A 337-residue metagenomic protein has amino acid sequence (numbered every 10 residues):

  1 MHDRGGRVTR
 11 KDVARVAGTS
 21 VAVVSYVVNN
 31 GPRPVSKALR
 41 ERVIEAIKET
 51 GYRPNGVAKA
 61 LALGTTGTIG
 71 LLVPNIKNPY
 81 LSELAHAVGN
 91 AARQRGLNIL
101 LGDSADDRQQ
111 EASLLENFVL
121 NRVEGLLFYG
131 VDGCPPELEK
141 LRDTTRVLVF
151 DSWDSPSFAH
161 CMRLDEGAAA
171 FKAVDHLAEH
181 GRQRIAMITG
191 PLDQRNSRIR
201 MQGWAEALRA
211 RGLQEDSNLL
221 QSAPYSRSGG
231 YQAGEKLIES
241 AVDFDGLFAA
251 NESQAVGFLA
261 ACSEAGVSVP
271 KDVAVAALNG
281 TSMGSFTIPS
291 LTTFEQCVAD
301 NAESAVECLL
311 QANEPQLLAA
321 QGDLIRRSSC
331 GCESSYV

Functional and structural regions predicted by a protein language model:
M1-T66, S334: N-terminal helix-turn-helix DNA-binding module of bacterial transcription factors
V21-S25, L61-N75, R184-P191: Short beta-strand segments enriched in small/hydrophobic residues
K37, E41, T50-N117, N121-E124: Amphipathic helical "hinge" segments at domain boundaries
P74-E83, L101-Q110, C161-K172, I188-A233 (+3 more regions): Hinge/beta->alpha junction and helix N-cap segments in small-molecule ligand-binding domains
R122-G130, A186-T189, L220, A241-Q254 (+1 more regions): Periplasmic-binding protein-like
F128-K172, D193, L213, S253 (+1 more regions): Flexible loop/hinge segments that line or gate small-molecule binding clefts
Q183-R184, E215-L219, S268-D272: Short acidic capping loops at alpha-helix termini that bridge into adjacent secondary structure
E235-V337: Flexible loop/turn connectors
